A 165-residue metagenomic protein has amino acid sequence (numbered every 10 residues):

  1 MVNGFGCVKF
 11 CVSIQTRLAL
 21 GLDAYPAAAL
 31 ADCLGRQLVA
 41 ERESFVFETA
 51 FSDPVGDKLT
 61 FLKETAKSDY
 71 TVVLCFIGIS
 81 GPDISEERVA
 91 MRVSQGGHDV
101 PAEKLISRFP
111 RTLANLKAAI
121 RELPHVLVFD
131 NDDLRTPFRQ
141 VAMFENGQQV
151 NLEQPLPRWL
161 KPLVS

Functional and structural regions predicted by a protein language model:
M1-N3: Glycine-rich phosphate-binding P-loop
F5-E64, Y70: Conserved nucleotide-sensing/catalytic segment adjacent to the nucleotide-binding pocket in NTP-handling enzymes
G21-D32, L59, D83, D99-A102 (+1 more regions): Amphipathic alpha-helical transducer elements in NTP-driven molecular machines
R42, D69-Y70, G97, L123: Glycine-centered loop/turn motif at secondary-structure junctions
F45-T49, V73-C75, V100-A102: Short catalytic-loop micro-motif centered on adjacent basic/acidic residues
S52-Q95: ATP-dependent NMP and nucleoside kinases share a basic, alpha-helical "lid"
E87-S165: Conserved GTP-binding G-domain of TRAFAC-class P-loop NTPases and closely related GTPase folds
